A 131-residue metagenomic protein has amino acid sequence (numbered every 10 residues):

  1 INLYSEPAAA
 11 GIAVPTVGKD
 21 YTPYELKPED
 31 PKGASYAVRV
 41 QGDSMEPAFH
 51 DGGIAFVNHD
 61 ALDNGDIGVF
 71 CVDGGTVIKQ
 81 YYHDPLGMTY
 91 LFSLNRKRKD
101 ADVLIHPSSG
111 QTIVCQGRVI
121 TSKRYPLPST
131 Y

Functional and structural regions predicted by a protein language model:
I1-D51, A61-N64, S108-I113, I120-Y131: Short, positionally conserved secondary-structure boundary motifs
K19-D20, D63, T76, K97-K99: Short, surface-exposed beta-strand-loop junctions and turns on beta-sheet-rich folds
I54-F56, V69: Hydrophobic beta-strand signal
D66-G87: Short, compositionally biased
Q80-Y82, D100-P107: A short macromolecule-binding patch
Y82-P85, V119, K123: A generic structural motif
T89-K99: Catalytic Cys-His active-site segments of thiol-dependent hydrolases/isopeptidases
